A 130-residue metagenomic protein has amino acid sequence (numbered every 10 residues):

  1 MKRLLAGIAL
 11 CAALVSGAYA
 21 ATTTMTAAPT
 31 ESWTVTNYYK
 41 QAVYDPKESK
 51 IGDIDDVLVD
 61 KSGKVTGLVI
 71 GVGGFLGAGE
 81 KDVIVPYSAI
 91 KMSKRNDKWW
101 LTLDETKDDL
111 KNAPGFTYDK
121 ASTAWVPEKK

Functional and structural regions predicted by a protein language model:
K2-L10, V15-K130: Peripheral interaction segments used for macromolecular assembly
